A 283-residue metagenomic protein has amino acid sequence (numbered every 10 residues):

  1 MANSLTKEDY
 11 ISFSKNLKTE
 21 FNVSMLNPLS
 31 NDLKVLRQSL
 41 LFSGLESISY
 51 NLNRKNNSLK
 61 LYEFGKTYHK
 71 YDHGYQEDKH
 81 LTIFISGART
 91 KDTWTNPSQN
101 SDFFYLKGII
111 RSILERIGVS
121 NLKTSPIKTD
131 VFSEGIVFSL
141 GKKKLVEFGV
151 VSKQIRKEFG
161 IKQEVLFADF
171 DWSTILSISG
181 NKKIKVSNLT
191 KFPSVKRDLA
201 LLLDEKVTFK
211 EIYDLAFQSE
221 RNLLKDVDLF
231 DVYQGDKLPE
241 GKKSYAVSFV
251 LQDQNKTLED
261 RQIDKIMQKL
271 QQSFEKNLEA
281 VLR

Functional and structural regions predicted by a protein language model:
M1-A2, Y10, T90-R283: A carboxyl-terminal module marker
M1-L59, R197, V250-Q254, Q262-R283: Extended, well-folded interaction surfaces typified by the phenylalanyl-tRNA synthetase beta subunit core
N3-Y10, Q38-I85, E164-N181, R221-L238: Conserved alpha/beta core surface patches that mediate binding of polyanionic ligands
S14, L26, L61-P97, L145 (+1 more regions): Polyanion/phosphate-binding surface patch
T19, N57-S58, E77-K79, F132-E134 (+1 more regions): Short, well-ordered loop/turn elements at secondary-structure boundaries
T19-F21, E77, Q99-Y105: Glycine-rich, flexible loop segments associated with nucleotide phosphate handling
D32, N51-K55, Y71-Y75, K128-D130 (+2 more regions): A general structural signal for short secondary-structure junctions and capping/turn motifs
